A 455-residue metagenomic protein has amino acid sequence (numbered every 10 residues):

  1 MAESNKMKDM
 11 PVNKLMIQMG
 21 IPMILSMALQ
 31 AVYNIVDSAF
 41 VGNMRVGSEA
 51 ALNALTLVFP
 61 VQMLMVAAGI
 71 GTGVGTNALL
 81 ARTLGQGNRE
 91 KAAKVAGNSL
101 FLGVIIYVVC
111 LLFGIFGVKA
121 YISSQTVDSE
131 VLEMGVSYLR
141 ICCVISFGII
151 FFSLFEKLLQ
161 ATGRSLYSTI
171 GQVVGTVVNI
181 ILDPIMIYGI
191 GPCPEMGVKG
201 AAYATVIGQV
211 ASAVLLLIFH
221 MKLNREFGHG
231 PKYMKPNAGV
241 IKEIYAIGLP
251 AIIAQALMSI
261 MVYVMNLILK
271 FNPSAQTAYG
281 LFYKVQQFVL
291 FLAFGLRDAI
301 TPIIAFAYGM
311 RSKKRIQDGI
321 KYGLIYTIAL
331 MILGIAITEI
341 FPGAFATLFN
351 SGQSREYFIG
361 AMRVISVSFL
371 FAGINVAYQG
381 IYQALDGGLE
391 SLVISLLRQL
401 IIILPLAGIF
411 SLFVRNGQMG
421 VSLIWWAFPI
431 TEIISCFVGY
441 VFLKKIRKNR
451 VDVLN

Functional and structural regions predicted by a protein language model:
M1-G20, L80-F147, C193-L249, I304-S368 (+1 more regions): Short alpha-helical transmembrane segments in multi-pass integral membrane proteins
M7-A39, N43-G47, P60-G75, L79 (+6 more regions): N-terminal transmembrane alpha-helices
Q18-D37, I141, G175, G208-S212 (+4 more regions): Transmembrane helical elements of multi-pass membrane transporters/channels
M23, M27, A39, A78 (+16 more regions): Transmembrane alpha-helix boundary and packing residues in multipass membrane permease domains and related
A28, V32-N53, I122-S129, I185-M196 (+5 more regions): Helix-terminus/linker motif at the lipid-water interface of multi-pass membrane proteins
E49-P60, G135, L139, P273-F288 (+2 more regions): Small-residue hotspots at the loop-to-helix junctions and early N-terminal turns of transmembrane alpha-helices
L52-L112, I149-S168, A278-P342, A372-D386 (+1 more regions): Small-residue-rich hydrophobic transmembrane alpha-helices
G73, C142-Q160, S168-T176, A201-L216 (+4 more regions): Short runs within selected transmembrane alpha-helices of multi-pass transporters and secretion channels
